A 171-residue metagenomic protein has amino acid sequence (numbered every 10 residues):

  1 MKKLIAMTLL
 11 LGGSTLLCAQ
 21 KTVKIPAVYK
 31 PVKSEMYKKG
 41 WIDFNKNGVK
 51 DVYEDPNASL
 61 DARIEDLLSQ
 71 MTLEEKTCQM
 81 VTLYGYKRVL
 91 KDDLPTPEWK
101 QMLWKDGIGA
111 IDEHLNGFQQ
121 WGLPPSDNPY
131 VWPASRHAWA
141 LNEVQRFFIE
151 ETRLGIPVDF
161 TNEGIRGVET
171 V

Functional and structural regions predicted by a protein language model:
M1-K21: Bacterial Sec-dependent N-terminal signal peptides
K21-V171: N-terminal beta-rich core of secreted/periplasmic extracellular enzymes
